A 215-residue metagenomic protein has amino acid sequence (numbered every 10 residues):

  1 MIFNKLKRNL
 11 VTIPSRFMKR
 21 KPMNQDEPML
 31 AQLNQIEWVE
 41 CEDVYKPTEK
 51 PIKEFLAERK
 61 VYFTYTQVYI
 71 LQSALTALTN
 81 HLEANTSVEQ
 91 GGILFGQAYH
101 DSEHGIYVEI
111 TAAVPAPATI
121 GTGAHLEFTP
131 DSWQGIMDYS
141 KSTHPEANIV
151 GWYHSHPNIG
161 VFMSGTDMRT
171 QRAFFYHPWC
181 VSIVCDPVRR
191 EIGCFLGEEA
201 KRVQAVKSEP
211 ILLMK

Functional and structural regions predicted by a protein language model:
I2-I149, N158-K215: Conserved beta-strand-loop surface patch within small alpha/beta domains used for substrate/adaptor or ligand engagement
